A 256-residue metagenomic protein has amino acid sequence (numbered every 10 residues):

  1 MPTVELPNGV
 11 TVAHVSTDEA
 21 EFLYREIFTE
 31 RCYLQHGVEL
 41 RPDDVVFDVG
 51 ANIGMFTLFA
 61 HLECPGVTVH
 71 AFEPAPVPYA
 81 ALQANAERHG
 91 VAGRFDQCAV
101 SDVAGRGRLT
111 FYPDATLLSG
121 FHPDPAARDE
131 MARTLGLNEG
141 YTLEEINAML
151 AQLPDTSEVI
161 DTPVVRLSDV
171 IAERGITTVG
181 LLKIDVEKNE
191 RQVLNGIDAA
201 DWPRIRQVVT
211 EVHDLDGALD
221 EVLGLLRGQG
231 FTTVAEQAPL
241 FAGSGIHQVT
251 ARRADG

Functional and structural regions predicted by a protein language model:
M1-G256: Phosphate/nucleotide-binding beta-alpha loop and adjacent structural elements of enzyme active sites
